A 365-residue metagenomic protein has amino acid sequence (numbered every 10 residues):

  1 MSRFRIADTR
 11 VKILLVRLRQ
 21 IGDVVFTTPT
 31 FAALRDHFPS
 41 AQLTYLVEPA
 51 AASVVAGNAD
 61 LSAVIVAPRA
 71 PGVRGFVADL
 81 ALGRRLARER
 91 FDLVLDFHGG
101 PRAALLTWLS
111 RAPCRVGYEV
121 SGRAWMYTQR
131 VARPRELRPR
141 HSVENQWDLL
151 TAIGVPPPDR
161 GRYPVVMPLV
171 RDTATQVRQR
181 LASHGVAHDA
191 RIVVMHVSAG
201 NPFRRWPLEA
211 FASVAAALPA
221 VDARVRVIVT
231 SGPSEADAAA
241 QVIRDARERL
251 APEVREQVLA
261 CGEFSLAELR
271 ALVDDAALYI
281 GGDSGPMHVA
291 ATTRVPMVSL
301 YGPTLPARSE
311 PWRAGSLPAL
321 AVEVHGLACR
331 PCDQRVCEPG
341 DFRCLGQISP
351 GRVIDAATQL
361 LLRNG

Functional and structural regions predicted by a protein language model:
M1-G365: Catalytic machinery of carbohydrate-active enzymes, primarily nucleotide-sugar-dependent glycosyltransferases
